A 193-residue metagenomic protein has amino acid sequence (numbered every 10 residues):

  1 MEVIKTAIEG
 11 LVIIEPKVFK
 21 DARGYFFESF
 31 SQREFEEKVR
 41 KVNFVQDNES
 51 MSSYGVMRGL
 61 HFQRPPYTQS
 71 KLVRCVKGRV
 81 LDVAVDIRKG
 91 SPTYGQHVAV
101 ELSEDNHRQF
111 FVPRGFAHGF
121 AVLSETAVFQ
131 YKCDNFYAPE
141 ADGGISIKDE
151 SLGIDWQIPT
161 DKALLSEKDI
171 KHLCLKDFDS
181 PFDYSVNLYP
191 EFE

Functional and structural regions predicted by a protein language model:
M1-D105, S124-T126, C133-D142, S146-E193: Non-catalytic, conserved peripheral segments adjacent to functional cores
F110, H118-L123: Short beta-strand His + acidic residue motifs that chelate non-heme Fe in jelly-roll/DSBH and cupin folds
